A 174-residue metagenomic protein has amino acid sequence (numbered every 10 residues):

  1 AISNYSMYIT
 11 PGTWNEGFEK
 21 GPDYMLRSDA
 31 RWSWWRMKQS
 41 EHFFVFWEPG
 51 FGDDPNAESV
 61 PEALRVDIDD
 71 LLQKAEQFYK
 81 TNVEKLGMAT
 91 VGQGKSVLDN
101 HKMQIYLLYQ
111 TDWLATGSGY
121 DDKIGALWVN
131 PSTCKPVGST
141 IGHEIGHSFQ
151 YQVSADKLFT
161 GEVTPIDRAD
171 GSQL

Functional and structural regions predicted by a protein language model:
A1-I145, F149-G161: Zn2+-dependent metallopeptidase catalytic core
Y106-L108, G161-L174: Post-HExxH zinc-binding segment in Zn-dependent metallohydrolases
